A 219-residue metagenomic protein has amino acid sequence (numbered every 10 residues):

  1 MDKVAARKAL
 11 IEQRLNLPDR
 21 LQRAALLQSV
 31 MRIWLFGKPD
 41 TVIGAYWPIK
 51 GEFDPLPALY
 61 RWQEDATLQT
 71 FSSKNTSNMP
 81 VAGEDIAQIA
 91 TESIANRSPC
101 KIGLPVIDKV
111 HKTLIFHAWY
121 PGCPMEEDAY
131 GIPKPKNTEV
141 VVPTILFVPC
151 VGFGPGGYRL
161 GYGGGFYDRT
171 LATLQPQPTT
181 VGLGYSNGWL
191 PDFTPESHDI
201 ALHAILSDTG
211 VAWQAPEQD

Functional and structural regions predicted by a protein language model:
M1-A5, E12, N137, V141-L146 (+2 more regions): Surface-exposed, charge/polar-rich loops and edge strands
M1-V141: N-terminal active-site beta-alpha-beta segment that forms phosphate/nucleotide-binding and substrate-recognition loops
I43, L146-F147: Receiver (REC) domain switch-region micro-motif
W47, V106, A118, K134 (+3 more regions): Short, structured patches in soluble enzyme cores that scaffold and shape functional sites
P48-G51, V151-P155: Short glycine-rich anion-binding loops that position phosphate/pyrophosphate groups of nucleotides and phosphorylated
